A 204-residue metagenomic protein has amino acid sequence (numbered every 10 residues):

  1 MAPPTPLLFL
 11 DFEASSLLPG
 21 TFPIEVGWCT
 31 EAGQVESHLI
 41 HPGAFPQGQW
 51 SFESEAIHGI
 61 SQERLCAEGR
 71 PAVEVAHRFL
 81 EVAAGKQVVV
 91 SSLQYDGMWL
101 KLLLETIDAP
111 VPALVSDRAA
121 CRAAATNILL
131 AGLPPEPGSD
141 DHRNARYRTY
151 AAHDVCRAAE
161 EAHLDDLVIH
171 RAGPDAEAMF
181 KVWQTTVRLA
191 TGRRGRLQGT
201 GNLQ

Functional and structural regions predicted by a protein language model:
M1-L7, G199-Q204: N-terminal intrinsically disordered, low-complexity tails enriched in polar/charged
A2-K101: Conserved non-catalytic scaffold segment of RNase H-like nuclease domains
C29, L104-A109: Short, surface-exposed basic-aromatic patches at helix termini and helix-loop junctions that form
Q87-Q94, M98-L104, S139-Q204: Acidic, Mg2+-coordinating catalytic module of metal-dependent nucleases/exonucleases that use a two-metal-ion mechanism
P110-V111, A190: Substrate-binding/catalytic groove segments of enzymes that remodel or degrade extracellular structural polymers
P112-H142: Short, flexible loop segments at boundaries between secondary-structure elements
